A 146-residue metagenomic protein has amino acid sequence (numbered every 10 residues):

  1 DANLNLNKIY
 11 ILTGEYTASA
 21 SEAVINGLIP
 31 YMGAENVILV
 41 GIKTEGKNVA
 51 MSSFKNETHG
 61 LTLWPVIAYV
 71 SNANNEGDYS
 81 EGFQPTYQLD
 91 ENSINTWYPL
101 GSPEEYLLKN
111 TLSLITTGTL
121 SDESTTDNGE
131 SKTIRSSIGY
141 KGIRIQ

Functional and structural regions predicted by a protein language model:
D1-Q146: C-terminal "post-core" interaction segments
